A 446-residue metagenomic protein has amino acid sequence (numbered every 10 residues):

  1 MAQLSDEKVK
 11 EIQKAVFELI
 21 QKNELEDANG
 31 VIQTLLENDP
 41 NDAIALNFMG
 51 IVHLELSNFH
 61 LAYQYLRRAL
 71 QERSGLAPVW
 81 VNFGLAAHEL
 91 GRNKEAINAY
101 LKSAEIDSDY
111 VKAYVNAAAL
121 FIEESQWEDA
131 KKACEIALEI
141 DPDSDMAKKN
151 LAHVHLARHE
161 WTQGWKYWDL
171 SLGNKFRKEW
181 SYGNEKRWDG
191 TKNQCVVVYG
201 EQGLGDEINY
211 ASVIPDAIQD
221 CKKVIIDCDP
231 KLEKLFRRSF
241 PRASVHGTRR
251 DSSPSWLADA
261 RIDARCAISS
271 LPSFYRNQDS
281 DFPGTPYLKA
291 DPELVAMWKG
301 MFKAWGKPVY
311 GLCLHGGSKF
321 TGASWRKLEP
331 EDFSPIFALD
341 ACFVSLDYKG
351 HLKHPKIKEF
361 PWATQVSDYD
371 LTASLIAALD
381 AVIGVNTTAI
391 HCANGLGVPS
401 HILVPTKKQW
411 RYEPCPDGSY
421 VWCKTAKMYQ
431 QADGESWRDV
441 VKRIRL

Functional and structural regions predicted by a protein language model:
M1-A381, N386-L446: Alpha-helical solenoid repeat scaffolds of the TPR/TPR-like class and their adjacent stem/linker regions that mediate
